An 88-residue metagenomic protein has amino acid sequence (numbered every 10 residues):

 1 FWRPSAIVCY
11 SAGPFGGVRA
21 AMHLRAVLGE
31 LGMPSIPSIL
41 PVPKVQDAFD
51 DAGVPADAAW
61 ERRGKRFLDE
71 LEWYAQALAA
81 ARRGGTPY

Functional and structural regions predicted by a protein language model:
F1-G32: Helix-loop-strand module that forms the ligand-binding subsite of alpha/beta enzymes
P34-Y88: Glycine-rich phosphate/pyrophosphate-binding loop and the adjoining helix
